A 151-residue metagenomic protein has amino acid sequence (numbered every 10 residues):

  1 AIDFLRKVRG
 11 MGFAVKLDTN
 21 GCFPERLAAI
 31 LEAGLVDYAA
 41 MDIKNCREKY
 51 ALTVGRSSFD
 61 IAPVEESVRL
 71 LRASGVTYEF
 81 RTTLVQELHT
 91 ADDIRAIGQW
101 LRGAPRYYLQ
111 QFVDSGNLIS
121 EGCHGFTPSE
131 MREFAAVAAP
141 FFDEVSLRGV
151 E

Functional and structural regions predicted by a protein language model:
A1-P128: Conserved AdoMet/S-adenosylmethionine-binding subsite of the radical SAM
R132-E151: A C-terminal junction/extension of Radical SAM enzymes
